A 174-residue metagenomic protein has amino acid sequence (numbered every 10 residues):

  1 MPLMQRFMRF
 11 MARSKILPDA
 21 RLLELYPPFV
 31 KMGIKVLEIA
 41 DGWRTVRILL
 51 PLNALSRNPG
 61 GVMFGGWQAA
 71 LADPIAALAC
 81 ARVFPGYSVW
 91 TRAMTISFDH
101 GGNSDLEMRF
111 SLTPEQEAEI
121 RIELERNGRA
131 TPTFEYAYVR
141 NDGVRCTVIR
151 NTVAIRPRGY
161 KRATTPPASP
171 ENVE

Functional and structural regions predicted by a protein language model:
M1-R13, G102-N103, T113-E174: HotDog/MaoC-like acyl-thioester-processing domains
M1-R47, T164-E174: Non-catalytic linker/capping segments at the edges of enzyme domains
V30-M32, R44-V46, W90-M94, S104-M108 (+1 more regions): A generic structural signal for short beta-strands and their flanking turns/coil linkers
K31-V36, R92-F98, E119-R121: Short structured motifs
G42, N53-S56, P114-E117: Short, charged/polar surface micro-motifs in flexible loops or helix N-caps
P51-I75: Hot-dog-fold acyl-thioester-processing enzymes
I75-A76, F134: Short, well-ordered amphipathic alpha-helical segments that serve as non-catalytic structural scaffolds within diverse
L78-E115: Hydrophobic beta-strand-centered segment that forms part of the acyl-chain substrate-binding groove
